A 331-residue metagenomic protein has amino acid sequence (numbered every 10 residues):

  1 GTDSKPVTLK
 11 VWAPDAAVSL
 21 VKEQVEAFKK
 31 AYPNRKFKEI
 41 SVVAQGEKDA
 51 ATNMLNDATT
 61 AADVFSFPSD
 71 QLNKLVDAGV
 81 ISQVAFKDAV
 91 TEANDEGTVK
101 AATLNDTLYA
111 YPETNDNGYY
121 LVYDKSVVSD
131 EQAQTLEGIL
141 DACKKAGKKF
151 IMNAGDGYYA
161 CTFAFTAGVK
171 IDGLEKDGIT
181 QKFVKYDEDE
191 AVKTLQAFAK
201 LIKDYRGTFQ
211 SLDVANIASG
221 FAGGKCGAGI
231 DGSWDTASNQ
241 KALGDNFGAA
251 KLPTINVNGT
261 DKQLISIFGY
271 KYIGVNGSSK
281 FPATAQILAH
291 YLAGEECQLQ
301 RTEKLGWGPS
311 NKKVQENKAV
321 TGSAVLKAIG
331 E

Functional and structural regions predicted by a protein language model:
G1-Q71, G259: Conserved N-terminal structural module of periplasmic/extracytoplasmic solute-binding proteins
L20, K149, N153, A289-K313: Periplasmic-binding protein-like
L55, T60-D63, D88-Y123, K148-N153 (+1 more regions): A structural signal for short loop-to-beta-strand junctions that line the ligand-binding cleft of periplasmic/secreted
S69-Y119, E131, E137-L140, G248-K251: Hinge/lid segment of periplasmic solute-binding proteins
Y109-E113, Y119, G138-V184, C226: Extracytoplasmic/periplasmic solute-binding protein
T180-S211: Glycine-centered hinge/linker elements that transmit conformational signals in sensory and ligand-binding systems
K241-K304: Extracytoplasmic/periplasmic substrate-recognition and gating elements
T302-E331: Long, aromatic- and glycine/proline-rich binding clefts that accommodate carbohydrate-like moieties
